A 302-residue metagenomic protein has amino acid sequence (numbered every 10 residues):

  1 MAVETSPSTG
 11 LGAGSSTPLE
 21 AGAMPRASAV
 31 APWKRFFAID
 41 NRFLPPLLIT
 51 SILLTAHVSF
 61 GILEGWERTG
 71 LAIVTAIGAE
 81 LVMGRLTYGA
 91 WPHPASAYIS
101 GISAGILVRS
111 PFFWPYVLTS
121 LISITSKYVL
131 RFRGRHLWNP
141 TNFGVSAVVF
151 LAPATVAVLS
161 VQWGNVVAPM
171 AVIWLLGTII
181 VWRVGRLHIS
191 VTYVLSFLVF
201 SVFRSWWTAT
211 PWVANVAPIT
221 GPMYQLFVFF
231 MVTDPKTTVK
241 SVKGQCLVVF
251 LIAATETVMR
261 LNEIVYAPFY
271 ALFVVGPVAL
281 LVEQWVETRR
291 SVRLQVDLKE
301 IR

Functional and structural regions predicted by a protein language model:
S8, G12, S16, E20-G22: Short Gly/Ser/Thr- and charged-rich N-terminal loops/segments that act as flexible capping/hinge elements
A29-L47: N-terminal membrane topogenic signal
T55-W66, G84-G89: Short, hydrophobic transmembrane alpha-helix segments
G78-G89, I122-H136, L175-G185, F229-T238: C-terminal ends of transmembrane helices
G89-W163: Membrane-interface helix-loop-helix junctions at boundaries between adjacent transmembrane segments
A152-F203, T210: Internal active-site segments that recognize and position negatively charged phosphoryl groups and nucleotide moieties
W163-P169, I189-T192, A214-M223, N262-V275: Loop-to-transmembrane alpha-helix initiation sites
T208-N262: Glycine/small-residue-rich hydrophobic helix-like segments
